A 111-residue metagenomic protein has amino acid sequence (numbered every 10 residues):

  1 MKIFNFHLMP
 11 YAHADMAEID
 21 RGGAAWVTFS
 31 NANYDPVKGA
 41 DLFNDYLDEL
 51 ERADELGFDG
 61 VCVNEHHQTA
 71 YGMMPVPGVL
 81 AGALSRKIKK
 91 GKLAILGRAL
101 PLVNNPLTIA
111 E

Functional and structural regions predicted by a protein language model:
M1-G91: N-terminal beta1-alpha1-beta2 module of alpha/beta enzyme domains
A40-D45, P101-E111: Glycine-rich anion/phosphate-binding loops
H66-T69, G97-L107: Acidic, glycine-rich active-site loops and adjacent beta-strand->loop/helix elements that engage anionic groups
L93-I95: Transmembrane beta-strand segments that form the barrel wall of outer-membrane beta-barrel proteins
